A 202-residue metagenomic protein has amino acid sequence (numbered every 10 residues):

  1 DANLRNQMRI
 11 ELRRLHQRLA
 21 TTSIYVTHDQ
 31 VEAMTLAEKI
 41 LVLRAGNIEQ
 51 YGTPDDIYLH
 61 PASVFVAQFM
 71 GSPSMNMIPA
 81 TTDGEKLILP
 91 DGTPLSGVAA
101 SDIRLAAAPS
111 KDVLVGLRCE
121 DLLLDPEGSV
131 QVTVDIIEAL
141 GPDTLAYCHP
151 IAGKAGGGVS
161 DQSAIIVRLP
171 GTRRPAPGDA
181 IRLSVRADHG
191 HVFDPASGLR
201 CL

Functional and structural regions predicted by a protein language model:
D1-F65: ABC ATPase nucleotide-binding domains
Q7, H60, Q68-F69, D125 (+1 more regions): Residues that scaffold the ATP/ADP-binding catalytic core of kinase and kinase-like folds
K39, I57, S72, I137-L140: Beta-strand-rich soluble domains of envelope-associated proteins, predominantly from Gram-negative bacteria
T53, F65, P79-T81, Q131-D135: Residues located in well-ordered beta-strands
D55, V64-Q68, K111, E120: Internal, well-ordered alpha-helical scaffold/interface segments that support domain packing or protein-protein contacts
H60-D83: C-terminal boundary and immediately downstream tail of ABC-type ATPase nucleotide-binding domains
M75-M77, K86-L202: Non-catalytic connector elements of ABC transporters
